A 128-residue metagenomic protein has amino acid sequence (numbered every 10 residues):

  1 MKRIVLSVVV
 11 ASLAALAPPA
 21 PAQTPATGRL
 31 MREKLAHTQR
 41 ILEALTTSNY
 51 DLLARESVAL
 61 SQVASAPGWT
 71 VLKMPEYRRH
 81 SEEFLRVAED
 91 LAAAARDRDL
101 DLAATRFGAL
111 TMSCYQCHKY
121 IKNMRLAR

Functional and structural regions predicted by a protein language model:
M1-I4: Positively charged n-region of N-terminal signal peptides that target proteins for export
L6-S7, A36: General helical structural elements
S7-A15: Bacterial N-terminal signal peptides
A17-P19: N-terminal signal peptide c-region/cleavage motif recognized by signal peptidases
Q23-R128: Sequence context surrounding c-type heme c attachment/ligation sites in exported
